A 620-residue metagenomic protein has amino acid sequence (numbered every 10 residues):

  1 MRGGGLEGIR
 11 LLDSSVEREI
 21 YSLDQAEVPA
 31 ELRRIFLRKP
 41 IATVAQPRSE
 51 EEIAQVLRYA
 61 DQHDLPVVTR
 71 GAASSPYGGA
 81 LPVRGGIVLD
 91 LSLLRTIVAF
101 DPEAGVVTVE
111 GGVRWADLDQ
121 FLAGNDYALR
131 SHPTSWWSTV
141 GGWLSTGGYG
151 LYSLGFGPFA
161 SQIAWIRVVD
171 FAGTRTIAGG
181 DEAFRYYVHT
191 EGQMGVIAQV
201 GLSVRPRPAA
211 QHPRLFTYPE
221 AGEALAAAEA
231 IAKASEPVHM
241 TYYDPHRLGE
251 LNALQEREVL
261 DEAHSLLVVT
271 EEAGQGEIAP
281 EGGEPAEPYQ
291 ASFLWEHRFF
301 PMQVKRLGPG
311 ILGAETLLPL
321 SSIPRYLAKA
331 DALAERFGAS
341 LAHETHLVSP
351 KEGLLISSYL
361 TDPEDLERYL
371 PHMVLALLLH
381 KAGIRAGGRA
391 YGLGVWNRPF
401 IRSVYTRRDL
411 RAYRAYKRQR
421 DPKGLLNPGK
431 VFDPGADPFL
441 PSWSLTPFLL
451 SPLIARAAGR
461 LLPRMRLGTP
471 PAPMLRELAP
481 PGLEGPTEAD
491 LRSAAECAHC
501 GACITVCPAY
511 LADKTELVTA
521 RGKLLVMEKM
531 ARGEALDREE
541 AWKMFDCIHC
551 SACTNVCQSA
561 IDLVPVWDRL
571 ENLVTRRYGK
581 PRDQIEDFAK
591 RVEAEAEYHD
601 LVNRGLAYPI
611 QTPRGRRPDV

Functional and structural regions predicted by a protein language model:
M1-R58, S74-G105, R247-Q255, Y289-G310 (+1 more regions): N-terminal flexible segment immediately upstream of the FAD-binding catalytic core in FAD-dependent oxidoreductases
D13, I20-V28, T217, L225-A382 (+2 more regions): C-terminal substrate-recognition/cap domain of FAD-linked oxidoreductases
S49, A60, A73, G112 (+7 more regions): Buried hydrophobic positions in well-ordered alpha/beta secondary-structure cores of metabolic enzymes
P76-V83, E258-V259, V404-Y405, E516: Short glycine-biased active-site loop of nucleotidyltransferases that positions the nucleotide triphosphate and helps
T96-V98, V107-Y242, L426: FAD-binding subdomain of flavoenzyme oxidoreductases
W396-L478: Activity-critical C-terminal alpha-helical subdomain
P463-A489, L517-E539: Short, charged low-complexity linear segments at domain edges
L491-A494, V526-V620: Iron-sulfur-cluster electron-transfer modules
